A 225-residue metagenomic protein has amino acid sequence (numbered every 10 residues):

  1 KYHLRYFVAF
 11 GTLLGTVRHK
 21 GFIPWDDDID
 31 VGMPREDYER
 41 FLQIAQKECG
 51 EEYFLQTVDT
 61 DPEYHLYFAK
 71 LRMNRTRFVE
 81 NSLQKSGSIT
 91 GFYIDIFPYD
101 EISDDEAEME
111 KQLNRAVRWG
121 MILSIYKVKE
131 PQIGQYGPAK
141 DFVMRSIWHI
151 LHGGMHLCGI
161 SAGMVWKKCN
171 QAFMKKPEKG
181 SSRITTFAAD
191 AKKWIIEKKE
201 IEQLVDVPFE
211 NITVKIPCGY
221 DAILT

Functional and structural regions predicted by a protein language model:
K1-Y2, L42-D104, L123-I223: Conserved catalytic core of two-metal-ion nucleotidyltransferases
Y2-I29, M33-E39, K199: Active-site nucleotide-donor binding segment shared across nucleotidyl transfer reactions
K20-F22, R35, E63, Y67 (+1 more regions): Charge-rich, low-complexity amphipathic helices in intrinsically disordered tails/linkers adjacent to domains
E106-K111: A short secondary-structure junction signal
L113-V117: Short, His- and charge-rich active-site/binding loops that engage polyanionic ligands
